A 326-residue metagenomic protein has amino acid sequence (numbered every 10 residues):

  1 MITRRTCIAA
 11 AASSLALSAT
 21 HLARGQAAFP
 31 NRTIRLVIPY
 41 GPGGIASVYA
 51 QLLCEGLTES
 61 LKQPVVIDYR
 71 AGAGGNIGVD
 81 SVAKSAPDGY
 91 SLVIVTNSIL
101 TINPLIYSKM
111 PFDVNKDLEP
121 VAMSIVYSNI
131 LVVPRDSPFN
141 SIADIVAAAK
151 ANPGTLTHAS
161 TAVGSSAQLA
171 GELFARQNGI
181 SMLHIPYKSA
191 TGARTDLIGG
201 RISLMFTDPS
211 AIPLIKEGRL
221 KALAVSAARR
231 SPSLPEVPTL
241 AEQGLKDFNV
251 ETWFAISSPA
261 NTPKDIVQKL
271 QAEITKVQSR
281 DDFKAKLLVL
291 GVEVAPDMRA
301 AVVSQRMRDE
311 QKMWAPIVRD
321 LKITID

Functional and structural regions predicted by a protein language model:
M1-T6, S14-A28: N-terminal twin-arginine translocation
R24-N115, T155, I180-F206, L214 (+2 more regions): N-terminal (or domain-start) structured segment
N31-T33, Q177-N178, K216, K264-D326: An extracytoplasmic/periplasmic, membrane-proximal ligand-sensing/linker region
P42-G43, N97-S98, V126, P134-F139 (+5 more regions): Short coil/turn segments
K84-Y90, L105-G192, L240, W253-K286: Hinge/capping helix and adjacent helix->loop/strand transition within the periplasmic-binding protein
P111-M123, A159, S181-I185, S203 (+2 more regions): Short beta-strand->loop
A211-S279, D309-K312: C-terminal lobe and pocket-closing loops of periplasmic/extracytoplasmic Venus-flytrap solute-binding proteins
